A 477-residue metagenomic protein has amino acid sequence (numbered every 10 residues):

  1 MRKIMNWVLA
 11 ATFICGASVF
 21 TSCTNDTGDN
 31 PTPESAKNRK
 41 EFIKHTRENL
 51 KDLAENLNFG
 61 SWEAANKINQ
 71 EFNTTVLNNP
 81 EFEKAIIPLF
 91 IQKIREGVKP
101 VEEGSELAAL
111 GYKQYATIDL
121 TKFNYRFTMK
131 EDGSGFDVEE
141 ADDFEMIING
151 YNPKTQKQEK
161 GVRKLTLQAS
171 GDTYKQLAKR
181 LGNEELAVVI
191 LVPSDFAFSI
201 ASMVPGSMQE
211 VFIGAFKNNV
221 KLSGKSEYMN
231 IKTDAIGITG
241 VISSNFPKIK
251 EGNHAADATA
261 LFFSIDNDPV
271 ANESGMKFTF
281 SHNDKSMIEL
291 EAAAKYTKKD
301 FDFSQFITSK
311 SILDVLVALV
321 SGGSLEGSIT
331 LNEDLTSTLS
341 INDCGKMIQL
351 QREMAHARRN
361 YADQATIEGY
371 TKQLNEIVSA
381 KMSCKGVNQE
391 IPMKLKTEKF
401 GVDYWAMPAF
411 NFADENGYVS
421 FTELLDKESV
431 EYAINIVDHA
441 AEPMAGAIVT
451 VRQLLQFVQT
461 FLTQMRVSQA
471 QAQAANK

Functional and structural regions predicted by a protein language model:
M1-L9: Bacterial N-terminal signal peptides that target proteins for export
L9-A17: Hydrophobic alpha-helical targeting segments used for export or membrane insertion
S18-S22: C-terminal motif of bacterial Sec signal peptides marking the signal peptidase cleavage site
T24-V162, K427-K477: Acidic/polar, low-complexity intrinsically disordered N-terminal segments immediately downstream of a Sec signal
R39-I43, E353-K477: Extended terminal
K99-S281: Long, acidic/polar, low-complexity amphipathic helices and coiled-coil-like
G135, Q158-K160, S286, M347 (+1 more regions): Short, solvent-exposed loop/turn motifs
V204-I377: Acidic, serine/threonine- and glycine-rich low-complexity intrinsically disordered segments that serve as flexible
